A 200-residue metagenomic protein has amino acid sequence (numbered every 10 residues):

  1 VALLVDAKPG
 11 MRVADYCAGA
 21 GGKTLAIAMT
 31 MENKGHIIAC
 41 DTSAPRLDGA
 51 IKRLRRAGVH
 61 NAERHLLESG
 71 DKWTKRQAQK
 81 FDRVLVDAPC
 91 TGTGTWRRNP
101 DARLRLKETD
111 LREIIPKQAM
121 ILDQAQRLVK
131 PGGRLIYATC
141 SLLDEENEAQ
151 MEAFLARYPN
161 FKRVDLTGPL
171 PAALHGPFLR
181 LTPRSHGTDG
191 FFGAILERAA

Functional and structural regions predicted by a protein language model:
V1-A200: S-adenosylmethionine
